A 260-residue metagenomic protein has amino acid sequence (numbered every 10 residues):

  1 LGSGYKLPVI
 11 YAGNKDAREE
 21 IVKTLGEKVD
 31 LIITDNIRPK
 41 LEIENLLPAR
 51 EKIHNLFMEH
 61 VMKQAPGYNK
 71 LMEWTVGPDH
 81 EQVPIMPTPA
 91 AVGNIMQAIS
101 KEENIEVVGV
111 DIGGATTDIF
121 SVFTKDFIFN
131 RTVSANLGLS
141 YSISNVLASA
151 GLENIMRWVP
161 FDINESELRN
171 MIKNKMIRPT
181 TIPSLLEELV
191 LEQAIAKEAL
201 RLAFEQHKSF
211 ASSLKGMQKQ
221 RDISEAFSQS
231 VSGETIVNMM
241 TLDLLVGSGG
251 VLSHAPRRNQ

Functional and structural regions predicted by a protein language model:
L1-E106, E188-I195, H207, A211 (+4 more regions): Nucleotide/phosphate-binding catalytic cleft detector across ATP-hydrolyzing and phosphate-transferring enzymes
F57, F120-F123, F127-F129, F161 (+3 more regions): Phenylalanine-focused residue identity feature
Q97-E167, R257-Q260: Glycine-rich phosphate-binding loop of actin/hexokinase-like ATP-binding domains
N136-G138, A199, V246: Generic structural signal for residues positioned in beta-strands
G151-Q220: A glycine- and small/hydrophobic-rich beta-loop-beta segment that serves as a flexible "lid/hinge" or phosphate-binding
